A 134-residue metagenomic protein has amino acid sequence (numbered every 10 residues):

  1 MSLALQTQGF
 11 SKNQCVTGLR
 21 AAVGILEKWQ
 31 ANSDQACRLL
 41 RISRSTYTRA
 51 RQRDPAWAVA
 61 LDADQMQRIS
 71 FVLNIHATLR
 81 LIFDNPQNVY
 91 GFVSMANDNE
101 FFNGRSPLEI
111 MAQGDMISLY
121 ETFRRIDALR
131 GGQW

Functional and structural regions predicted by a protein language model:
M1-W134: Non-transmembrane "mature" sequence context
